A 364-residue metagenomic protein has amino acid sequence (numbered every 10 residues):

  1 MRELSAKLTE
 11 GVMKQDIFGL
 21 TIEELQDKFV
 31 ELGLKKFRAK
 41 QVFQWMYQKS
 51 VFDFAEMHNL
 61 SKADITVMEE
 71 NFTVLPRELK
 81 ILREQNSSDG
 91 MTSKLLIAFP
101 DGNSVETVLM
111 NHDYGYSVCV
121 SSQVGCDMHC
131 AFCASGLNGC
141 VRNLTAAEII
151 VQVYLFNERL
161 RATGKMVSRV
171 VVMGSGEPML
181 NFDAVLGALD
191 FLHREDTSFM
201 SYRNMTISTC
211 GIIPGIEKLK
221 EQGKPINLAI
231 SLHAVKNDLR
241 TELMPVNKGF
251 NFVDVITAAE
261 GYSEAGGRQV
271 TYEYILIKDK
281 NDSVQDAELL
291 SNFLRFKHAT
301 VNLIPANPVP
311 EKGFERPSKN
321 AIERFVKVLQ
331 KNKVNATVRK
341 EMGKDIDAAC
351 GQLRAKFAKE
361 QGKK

Functional and structural regions predicted by a protein language model:
M1-N103, E260-R268, Y274-K364: Auxiliary Fe-S-binding modules of radical SAM enzymes
L25, M91, Y116, M166-R169: Exposed loop/turn and edge beta-strand positions of beta-sandwich/beta-sheet ligand-binding modules
S87, S121-S122, S135, S208 (+1 more regions): Short linear Ser/Thr-Pro motifs
S88, P100, N111-D113, G211 (+1 more regions): A generic beta-sheet turn/junction motif
S104-L109: A short loop-to-beta-strand scaffold at the N-terminal edge of the catalytic core in hydrolase folds
N111-E148, Y154: Canonical Radical SAM [4Fe-4S] cluster-binding loop centered on the CxxxCxxC motif and its immediate flanking residues
N157-N332, A336: Conserved AdoMet/S-adenosylmethionine-binding subsite of the radical SAM
